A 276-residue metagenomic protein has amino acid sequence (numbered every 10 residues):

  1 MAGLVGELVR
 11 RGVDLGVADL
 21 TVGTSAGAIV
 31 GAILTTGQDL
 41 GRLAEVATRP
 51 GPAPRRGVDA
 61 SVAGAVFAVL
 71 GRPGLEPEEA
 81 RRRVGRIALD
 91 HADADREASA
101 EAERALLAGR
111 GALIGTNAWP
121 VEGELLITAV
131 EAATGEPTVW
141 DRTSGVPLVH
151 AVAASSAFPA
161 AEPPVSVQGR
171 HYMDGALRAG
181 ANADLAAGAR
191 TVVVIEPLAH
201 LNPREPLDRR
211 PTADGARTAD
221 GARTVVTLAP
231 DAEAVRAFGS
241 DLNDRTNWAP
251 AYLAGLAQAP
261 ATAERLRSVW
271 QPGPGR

Functional and structural regions predicted by a protein language model:
M1-T24, A32-R276: Patatin-like phospholipase
G27: Catalytic cores of secreted/periplasmic lytic hydrolases that degrade extracellular macromolecules
